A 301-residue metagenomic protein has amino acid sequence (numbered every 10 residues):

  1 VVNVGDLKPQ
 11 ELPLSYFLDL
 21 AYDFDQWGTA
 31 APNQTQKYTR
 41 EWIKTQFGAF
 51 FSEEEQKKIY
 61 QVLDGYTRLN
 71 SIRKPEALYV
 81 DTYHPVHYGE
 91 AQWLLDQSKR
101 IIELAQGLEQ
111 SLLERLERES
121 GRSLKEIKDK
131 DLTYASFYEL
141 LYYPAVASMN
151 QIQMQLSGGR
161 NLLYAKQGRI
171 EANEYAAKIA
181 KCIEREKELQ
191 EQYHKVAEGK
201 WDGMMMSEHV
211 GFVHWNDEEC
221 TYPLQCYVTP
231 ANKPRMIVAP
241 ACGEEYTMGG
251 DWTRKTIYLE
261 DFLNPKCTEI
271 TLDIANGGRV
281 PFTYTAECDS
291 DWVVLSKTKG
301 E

Functional and structural regions predicted by a protein language model:
V4-Q61: Extended substrate-binding grooves/exosites of carbohydrate-active enzymes
G5-L7, N161, R279: Short, glycine-/Ser/Thr-/acidic-enriched flexible segments
L18-A21, N173-Y175, W292: Short, low-complexity, polar/charged sequence segments that are solvent-exposed and flexible
N33-Q34, A197, K297-T298: A generic structural motif
Q36-G277: Catalytic domains of carbohydrate-active enzymes that cleave complex glycans
G278-E301: Surface-exposed binding patches on compact interaction domains or structured appendages
